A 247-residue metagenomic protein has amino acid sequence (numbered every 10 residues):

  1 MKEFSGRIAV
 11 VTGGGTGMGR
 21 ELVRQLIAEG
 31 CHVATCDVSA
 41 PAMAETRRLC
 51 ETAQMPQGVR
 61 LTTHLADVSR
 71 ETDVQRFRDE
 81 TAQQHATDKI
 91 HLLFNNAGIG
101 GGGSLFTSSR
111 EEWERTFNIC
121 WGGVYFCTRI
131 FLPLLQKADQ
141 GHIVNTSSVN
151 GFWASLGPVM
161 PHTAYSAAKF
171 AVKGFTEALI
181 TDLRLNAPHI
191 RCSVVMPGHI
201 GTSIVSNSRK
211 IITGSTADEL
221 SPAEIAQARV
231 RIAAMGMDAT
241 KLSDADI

Functional and structural regions predicted by a protein language model:
K2-A34: Canonical Rossmann dinucleotide-binding motif of NAD(H)/NADP(H)-dependent dehydrogenases/reductases, specifically
E29-E45: Conserved glycine-rich Rossmann-like NAD(P)H-binding loop of the short-chain dehydrogenase/reductase
A40-P41, L65-F77, R110: The beta1-alpha1 cofactor-binding region of Rossmann-like NAD(H)/NADP(H)-dependent oxidoreductases
S104-L105, E112-E114: Substrate-binding pocket helix/loop in short-chain dehydrogenase/reductase
T128-R129: A short, exposed helix-loop element centered on a Lys and neighboring polar residues
S148: Residue(s) in the substrate-gating loop at a strand-loop-helix junction that position the organic substrate next
L185-I247: SDR active-site lid
